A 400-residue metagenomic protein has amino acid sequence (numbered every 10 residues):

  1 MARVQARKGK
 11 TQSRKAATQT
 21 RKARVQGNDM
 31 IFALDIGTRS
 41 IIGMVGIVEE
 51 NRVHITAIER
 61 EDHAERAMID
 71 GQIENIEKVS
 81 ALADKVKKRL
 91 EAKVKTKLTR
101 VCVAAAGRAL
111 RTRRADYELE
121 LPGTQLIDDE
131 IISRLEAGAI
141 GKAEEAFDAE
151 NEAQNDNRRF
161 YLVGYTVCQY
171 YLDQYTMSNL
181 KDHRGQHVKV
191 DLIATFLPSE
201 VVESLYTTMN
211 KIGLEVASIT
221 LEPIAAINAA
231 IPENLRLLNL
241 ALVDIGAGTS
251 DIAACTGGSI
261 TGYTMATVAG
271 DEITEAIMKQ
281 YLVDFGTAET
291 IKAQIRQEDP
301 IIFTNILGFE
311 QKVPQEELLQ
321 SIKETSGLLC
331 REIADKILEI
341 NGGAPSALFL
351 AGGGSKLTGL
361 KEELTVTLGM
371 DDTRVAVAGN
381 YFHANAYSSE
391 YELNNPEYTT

Functional and structural regions predicted by a protein language model:
M1-S40, M44-L240, T261, G270 (+5 more regions): Nucleotide/phosphate-binding catalytic cleft detector across ATP-hydrolyzing and phosphate-transferring enzymes
D129, T365-T400: Conserved phosphate-binding/catalytic loops in two-lobed NTP-binding clefts
L192, L238-A276: Glycine-rich phosphate-binding loop of actin/hexokinase-like ATP-binding domains
T261-G262, E275, E317, A386-P396: Short beta-alpha connecting loops at secondary-structure transitions that line or flank enzyme active sites
I273, M278-F285: Catalytic P-loop NTP-binding/switch module of NTPases
A288-I291: Small-residue helix-packing motif on alpha-helices
T325-A334: A general structural motif
A344-G369, G379: Glycine-rich phosphate-binding loops at beta-strand->alpha-helix junctions
